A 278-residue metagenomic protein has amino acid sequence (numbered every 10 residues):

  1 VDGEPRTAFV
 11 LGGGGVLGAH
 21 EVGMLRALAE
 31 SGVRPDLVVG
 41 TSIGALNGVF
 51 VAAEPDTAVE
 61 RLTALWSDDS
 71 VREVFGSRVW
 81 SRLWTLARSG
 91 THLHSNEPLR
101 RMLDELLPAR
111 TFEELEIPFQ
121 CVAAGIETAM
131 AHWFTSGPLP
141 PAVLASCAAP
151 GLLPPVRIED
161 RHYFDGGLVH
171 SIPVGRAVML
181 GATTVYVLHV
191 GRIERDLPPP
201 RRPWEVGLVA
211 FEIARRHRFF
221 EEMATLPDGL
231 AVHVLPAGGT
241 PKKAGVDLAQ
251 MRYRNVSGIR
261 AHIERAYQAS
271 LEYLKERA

Functional and structural regions predicted by a protein language model:
D2-L103, T135-A145, H189, L197: Patatin-like phospholipase
A29, V178, L226: Anion (oxyanion) recognition and catalysis
S77-E194, G229-E276: Active-site-adjacent alpha/beta core region of enzyme catalytic domains
P199-R218: Acidic, Ser/Thr-rich peripheral helices and adjacent loops at domain boundaries
F220-V232: Short, conserved catalytic or adaptor-binding loops enriched in Gly and charged residues
